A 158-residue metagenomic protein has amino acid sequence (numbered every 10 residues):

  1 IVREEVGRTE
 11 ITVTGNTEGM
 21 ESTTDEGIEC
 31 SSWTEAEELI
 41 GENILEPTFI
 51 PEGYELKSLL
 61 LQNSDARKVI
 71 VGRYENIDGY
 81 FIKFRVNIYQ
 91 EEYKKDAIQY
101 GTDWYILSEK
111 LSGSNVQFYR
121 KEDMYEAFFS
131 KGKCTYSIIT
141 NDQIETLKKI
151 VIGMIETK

Functional and structural regions predicted by a protein language model:
I1-V6, M154-K158: Gram-positive cell-envelope targeting signals
V2-D25: Low-complexity, charge- and small-residue-enriched intrinsically disordered regions
R3, T34-E37, K148: Generic detector of well-ordered alpha-helical segments enriched in charged/polar residues, highlighting helical
G7, D123, K133-C134: Beta-strand-connecting loop/turn residues
G19-E126: Short, solvent-exposed recognition patches
G132-K158: Surface-exposed amphipathic alpha-helical segments
